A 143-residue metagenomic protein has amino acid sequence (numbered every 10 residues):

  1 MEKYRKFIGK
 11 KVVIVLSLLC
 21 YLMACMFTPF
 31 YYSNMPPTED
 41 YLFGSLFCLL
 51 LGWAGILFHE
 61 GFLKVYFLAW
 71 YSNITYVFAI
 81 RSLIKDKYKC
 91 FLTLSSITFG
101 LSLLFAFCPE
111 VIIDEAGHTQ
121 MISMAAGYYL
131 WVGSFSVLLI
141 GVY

Functional and structural regions predicted by a protein language model:
E2-Y143: Compact integral membrane and secretory-pathway proteins
